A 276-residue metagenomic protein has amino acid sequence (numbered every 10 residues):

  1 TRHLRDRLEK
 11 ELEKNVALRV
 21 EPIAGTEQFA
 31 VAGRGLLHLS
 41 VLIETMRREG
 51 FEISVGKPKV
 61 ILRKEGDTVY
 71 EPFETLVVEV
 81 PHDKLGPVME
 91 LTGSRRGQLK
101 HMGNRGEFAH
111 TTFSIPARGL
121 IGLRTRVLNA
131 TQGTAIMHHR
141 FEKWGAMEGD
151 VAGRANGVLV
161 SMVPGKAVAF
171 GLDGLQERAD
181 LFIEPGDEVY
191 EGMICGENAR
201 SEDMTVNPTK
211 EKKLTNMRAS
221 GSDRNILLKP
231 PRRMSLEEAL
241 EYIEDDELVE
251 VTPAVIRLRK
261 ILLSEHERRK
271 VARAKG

Functional and structural regions predicted by a protein language model:
T1-G276: Accessory interaction regions appended to the cores of large information-processing enzymes
